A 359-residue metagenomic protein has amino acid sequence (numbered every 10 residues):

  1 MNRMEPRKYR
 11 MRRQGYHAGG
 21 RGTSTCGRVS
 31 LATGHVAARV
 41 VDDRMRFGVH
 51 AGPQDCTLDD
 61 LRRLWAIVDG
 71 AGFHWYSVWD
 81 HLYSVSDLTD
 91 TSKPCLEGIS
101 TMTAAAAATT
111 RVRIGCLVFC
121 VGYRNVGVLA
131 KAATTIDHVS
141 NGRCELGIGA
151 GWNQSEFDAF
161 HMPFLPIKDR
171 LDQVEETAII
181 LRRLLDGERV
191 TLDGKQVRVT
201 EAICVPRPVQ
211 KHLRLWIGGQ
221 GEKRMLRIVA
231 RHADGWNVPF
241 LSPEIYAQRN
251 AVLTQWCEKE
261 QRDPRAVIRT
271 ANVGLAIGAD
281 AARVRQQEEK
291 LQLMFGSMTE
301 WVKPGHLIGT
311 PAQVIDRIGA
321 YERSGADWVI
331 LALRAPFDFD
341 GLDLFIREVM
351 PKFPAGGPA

Functional and structural regions predicted by a protein language model:
M1-Y9: Extreme N-terminal basic, low-complexity initiation segments that serve as generic localization/processing leaders
R7, H17, H50-G52: Short helix-onset patch at the extreme N-terminus, typifying the N->h transition of secretory signal peptides
Y9, Q14-H17, H35: Low-complexity, intrinsically disordered or signal/transmembrane-proximal segments
S24-A359: Active-site-adjacent structural elements that line small-molecule/cofactor binding pockets in enzymes
